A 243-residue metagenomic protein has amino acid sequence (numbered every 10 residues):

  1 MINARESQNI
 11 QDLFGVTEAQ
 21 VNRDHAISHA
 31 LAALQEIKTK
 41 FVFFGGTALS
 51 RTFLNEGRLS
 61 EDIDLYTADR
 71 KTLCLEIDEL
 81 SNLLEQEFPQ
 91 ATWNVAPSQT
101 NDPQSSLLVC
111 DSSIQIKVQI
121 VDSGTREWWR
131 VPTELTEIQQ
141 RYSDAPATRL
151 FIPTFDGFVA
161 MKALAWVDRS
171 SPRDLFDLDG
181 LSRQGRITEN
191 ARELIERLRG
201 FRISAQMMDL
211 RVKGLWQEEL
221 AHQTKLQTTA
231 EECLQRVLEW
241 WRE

Functional and structural regions predicted by a protein language model:
M1-F41, R51-L59, I63, T67-E243: Structured mid-to-C-terminal alpha-helical surface segments
G45-T47: A secondary-structure boundary/capping signal
